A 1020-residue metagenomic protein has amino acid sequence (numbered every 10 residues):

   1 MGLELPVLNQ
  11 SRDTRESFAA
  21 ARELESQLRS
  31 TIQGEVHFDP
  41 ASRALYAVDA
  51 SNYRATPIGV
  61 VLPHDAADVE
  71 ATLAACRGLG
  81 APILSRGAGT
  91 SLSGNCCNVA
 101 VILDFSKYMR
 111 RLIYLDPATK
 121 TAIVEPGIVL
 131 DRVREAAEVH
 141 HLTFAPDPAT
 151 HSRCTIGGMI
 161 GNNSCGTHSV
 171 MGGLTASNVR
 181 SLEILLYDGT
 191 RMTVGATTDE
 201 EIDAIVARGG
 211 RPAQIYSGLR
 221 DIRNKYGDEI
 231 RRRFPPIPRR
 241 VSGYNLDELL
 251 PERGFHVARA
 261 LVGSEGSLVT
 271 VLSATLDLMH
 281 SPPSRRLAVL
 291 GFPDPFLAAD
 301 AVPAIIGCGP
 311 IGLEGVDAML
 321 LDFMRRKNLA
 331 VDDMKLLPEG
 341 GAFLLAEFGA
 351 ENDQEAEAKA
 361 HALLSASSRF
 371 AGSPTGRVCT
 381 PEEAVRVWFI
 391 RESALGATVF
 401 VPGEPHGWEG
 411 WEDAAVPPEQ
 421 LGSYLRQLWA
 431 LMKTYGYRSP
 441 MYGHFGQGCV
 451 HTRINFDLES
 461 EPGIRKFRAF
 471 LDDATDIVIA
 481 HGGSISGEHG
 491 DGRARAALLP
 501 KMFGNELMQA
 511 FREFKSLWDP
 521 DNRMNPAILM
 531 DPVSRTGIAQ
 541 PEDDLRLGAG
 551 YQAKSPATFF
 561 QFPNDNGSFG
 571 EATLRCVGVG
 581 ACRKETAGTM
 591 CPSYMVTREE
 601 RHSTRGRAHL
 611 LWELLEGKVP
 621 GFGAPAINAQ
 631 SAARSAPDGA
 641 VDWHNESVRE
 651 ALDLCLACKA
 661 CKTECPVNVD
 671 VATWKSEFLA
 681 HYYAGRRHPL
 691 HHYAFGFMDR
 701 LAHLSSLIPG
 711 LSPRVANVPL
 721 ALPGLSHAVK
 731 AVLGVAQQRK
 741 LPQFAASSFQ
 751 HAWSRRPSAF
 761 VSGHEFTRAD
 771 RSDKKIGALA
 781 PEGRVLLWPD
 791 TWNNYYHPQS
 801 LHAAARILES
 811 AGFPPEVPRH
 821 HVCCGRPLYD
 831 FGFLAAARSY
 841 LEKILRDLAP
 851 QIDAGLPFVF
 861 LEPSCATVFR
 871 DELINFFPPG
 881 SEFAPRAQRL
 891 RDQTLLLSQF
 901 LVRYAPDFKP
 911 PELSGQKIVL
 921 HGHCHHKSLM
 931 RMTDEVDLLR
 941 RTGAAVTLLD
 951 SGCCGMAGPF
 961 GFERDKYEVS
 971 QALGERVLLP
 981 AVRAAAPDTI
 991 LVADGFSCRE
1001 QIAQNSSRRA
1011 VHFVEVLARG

Functional and structural regions predicted by a protein language model:
M1-G78, A88-K120, A149, S267-R285 (+4 more regions): N-terminal flexible segment immediately upstream of the FAD-binding catalytic core in FAD-dependent oxidoreductases
L3-T14, V206-L250, W518-P592, R598-E599 (+1 more regions): Flexible inter-domain linker/hinge segments
E16, L28, S51-I83, V101 (+7 more regions): N-terminal glycine-rich flavin-associated loop
S42, S91-G94, T150-G157, P238-L249 (+16 more regions): A glycine-rich phosphate-binding loop feature that marks nucleotide/adenosyl-phosphate handling sites
S51, M159-G161, S169-G172, V179-I390 (+3 more regions): C-terminal substrate-binding/cap subdomain adjacent to the FAD-binding core in PCMH-type and related FAD-linked
A274-S281, A299-V302, I306-P405, E409 (+13 more regions): Terminal amphipathic helices with adjacent charged low-complexity linkers/tails
F400, A480-S484, G492-Q630, R634 (+5 more regions): Ferredoxin-type iron-sulfur electron-transfer modules and their immediate structural context
D519, P526, A672-T767, R771 (+1 more regions): Iron-sulfur cluster-binding electron-transfer modules in prokaryotic oxidoreductases
